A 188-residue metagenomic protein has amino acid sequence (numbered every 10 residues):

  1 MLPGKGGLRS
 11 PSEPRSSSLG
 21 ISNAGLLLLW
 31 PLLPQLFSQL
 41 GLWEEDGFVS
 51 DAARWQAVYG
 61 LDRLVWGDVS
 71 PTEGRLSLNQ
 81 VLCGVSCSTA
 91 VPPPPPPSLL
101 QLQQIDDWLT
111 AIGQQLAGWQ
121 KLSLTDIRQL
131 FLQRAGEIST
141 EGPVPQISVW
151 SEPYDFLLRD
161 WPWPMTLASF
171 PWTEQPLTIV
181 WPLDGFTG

Functional and structural regions predicted by a protein language model:
M1-G188: Short, compositionally biased pre-sequence/patch detector
